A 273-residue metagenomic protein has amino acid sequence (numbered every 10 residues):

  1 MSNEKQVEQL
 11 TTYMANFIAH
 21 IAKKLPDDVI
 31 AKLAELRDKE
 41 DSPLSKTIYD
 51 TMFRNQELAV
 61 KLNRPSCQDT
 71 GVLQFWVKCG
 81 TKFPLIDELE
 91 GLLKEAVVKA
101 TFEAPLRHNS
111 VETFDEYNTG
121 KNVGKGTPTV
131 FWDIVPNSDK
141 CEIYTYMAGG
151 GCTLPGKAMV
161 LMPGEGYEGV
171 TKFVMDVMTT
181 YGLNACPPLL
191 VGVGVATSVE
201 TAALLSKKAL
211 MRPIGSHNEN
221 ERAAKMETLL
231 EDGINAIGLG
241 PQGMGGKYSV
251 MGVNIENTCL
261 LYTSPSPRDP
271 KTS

Functional and structural regions predicted by a protein language model:
M1-Y49, A59, N63: Acidic/polar, glycine-rich intrinsically disordered N-terminal extensions of enzymes
L25-L33, L44-Y49, N63, E103-E116 (+3 more regions): Flexible, glycine/charged-enriched surface loops at secondary-structure junctions
Q56, K61-G80: Polyanion/phosphate-binding surface patch
G71-P136: A generic, well-ordered mixed alpha/beta core segment in the N-terminal half of proteins
C79, I134, T145-G151, V195 (+1 more regions): Short, structured patches in soluble enzyme cores that scaffold and shape functional sites
E142-P213: Conserved mixed alpha/beta catalytic, RNA-binding, or beta-rich assembly cores of soluble enzyme, regulatory
V199-I237: Catalytic or ion-translocation cores adjacent to nucleophile or general acid/base/metal-coordination motifs in diverse
Y262-P267: Conserved small/polar residues in nucleotide/adenosyl-binding loops
